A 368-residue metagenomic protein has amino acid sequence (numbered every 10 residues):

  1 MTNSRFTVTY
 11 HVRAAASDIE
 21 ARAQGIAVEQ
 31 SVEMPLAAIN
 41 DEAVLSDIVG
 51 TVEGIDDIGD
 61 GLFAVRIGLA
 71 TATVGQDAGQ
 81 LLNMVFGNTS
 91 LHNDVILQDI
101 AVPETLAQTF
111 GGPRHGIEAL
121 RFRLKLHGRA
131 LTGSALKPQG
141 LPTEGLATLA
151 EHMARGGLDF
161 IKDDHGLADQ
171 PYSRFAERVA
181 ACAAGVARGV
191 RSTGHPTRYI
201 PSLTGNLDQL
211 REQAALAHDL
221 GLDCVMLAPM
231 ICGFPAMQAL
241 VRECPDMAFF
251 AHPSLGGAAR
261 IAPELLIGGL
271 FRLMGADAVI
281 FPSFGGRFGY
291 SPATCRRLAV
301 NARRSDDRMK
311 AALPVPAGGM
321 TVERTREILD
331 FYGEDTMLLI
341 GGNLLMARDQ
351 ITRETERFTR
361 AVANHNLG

Functional and structural regions predicted by a protein language model:
M1-A154: N-terminal capping/small domains of soluble enzymes
M1-T9, R13-S17, R22-Q24, V300-S305 (+1 more regions): Structured C-terminal cap/extension of enzyme domains
Y10-S17, A130-A147, T197-Q209, P253-P263 (+1 more regions): Active-site mouth loops of central-metabolism enzymes
Q30-S31, L45-V49, F175-P201, F234-L255 (+3 more regions): Alpha-helix-loop-beta-strand connector modules within alpha/beta enzyme cores
P113-R123, L167-G189, L207-L210, P229-P245 (+3 more regions): Active-site-adjacent beta->alpha loops and helix N-cap segments on the catalytic face of soluble alpha/beta enzymes
R129-G133, F160-H165: Gly-rich Lys/Arg/Thr-decorated short loops/hinges at beta-loop-alpha junctions or inter-strand turns that position
T148-D164, G221: Catalytic domains of carbohydrate-active enzymes, especially glycoside hydrolases
E212-A215, L220-I340: Catalytic alpha/beta core domains of metabolic enzymes, predominantly
